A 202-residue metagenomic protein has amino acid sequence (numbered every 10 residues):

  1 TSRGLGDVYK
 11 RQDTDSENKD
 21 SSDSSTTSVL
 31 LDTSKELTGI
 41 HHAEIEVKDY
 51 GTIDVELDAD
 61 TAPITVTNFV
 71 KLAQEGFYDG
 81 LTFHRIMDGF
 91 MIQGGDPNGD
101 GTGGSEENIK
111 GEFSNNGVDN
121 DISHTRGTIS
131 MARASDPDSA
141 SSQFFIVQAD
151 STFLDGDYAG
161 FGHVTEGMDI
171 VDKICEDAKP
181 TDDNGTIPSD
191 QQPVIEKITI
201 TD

Functional and structural regions predicted by a protein language model:
T1-Y9: Single conserved hydrophobic/aromatic residue that forms the stacking wall/gate of nucleotide- or nucleobase-binding
K10-H42: N-terminal, intrinsically disordered, polar/charged segments of Gram-positive cell-envelope systems that serve as
L37-E44, T125-I129: Short, hydrophobic/aromatic-rich segments at coil-to-beta transitions
K48-Y50: Glycine-centered tight beta-turn/hairpin loop motif at sheet-sheet or coil-to-beta transitions
I53-S135: Internal glycine-rich, Lys/Arg-flanked active-site/core loops of soluble domains
D88, D96-G99, D136, S151 (+3 more regions): Acidic glycine-/aspartate-rich tracts in secreted/extracellular proteins
M91, T128-A132, S141-I174: Active-site scaffold segments
T181-D190: Short proline/glycine-enriched turn/loop segments at secondary-structure junctions
